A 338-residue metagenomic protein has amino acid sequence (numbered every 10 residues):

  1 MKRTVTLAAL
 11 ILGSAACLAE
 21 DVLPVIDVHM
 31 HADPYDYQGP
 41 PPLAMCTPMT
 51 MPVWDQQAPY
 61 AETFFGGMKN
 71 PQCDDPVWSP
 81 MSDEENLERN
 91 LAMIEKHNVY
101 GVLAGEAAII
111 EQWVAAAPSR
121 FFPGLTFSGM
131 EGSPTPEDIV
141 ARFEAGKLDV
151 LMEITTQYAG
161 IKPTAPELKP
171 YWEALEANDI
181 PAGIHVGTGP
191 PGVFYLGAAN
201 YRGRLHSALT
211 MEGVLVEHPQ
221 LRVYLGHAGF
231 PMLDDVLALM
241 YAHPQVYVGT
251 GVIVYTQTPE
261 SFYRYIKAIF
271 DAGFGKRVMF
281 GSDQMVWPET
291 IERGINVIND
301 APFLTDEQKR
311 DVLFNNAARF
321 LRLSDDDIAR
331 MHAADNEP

Functional and structural regions predicted by a protein language model:
K2-A9: Sec-dependent signal peptide recognition, specifically the positively charged N-region followed immediately by
S14-A16: N-terminal signal peptide c-region/cleavage motif recognized by signal peptidases
D21-Q72, E88-A92, F274-R277, M285-P338: Mid-to-C-terminal alpha-helical segments outside catalytic/metal-binding sites
H29, I94, L151, L175 (+5 more regions): Conserved, mostly hydrophobic/aromatic
D33-Y35, A108-E111, M130-E131, Q157-A159 (+4 more regions): Active-site environment of divalent metal-dependent phosphoester hydrolases
T47-E84, R89-E106, F121-S128, D149-E153: Divalent metal-dependent hydrolysis catalytic cores, especially in the metallo-beta-lactamase
E85-N90, E131-R142: Short, acidic/polar
S119-F121, D149-V150, T164-M279, M331 (+1 more regions): Catalytic pocket-lining loop regions of alpha/beta-barrel enzymes, especially the amidohydrolase/enolase/GH5 lineages
